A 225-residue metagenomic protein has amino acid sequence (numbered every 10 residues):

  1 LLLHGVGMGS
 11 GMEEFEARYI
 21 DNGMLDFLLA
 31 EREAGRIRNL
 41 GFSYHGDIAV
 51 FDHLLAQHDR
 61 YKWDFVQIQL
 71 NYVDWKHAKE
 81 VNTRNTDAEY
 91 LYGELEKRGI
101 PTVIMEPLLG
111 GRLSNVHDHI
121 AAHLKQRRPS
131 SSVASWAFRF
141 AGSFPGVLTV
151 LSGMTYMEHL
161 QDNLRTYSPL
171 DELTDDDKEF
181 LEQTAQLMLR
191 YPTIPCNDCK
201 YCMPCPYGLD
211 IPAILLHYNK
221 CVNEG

Functional and structural regions predicted by a protein language model:
L3-L209, A213-L216, N223-E224: Beta/alpha (TIM)-barrel catalytic core signal, keyed to glycine-rich beta->alpha loops juxtaposed to Asp/Glu that bind
